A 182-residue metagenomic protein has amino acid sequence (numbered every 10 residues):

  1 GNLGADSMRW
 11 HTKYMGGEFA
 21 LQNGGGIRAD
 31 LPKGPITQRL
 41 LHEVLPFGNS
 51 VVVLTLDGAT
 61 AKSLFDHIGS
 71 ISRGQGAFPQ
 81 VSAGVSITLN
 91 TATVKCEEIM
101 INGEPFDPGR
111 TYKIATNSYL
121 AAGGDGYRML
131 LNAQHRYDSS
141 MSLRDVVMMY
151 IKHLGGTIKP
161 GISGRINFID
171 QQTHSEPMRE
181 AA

Functional and structural regions predicted by a protein language model:
N2-A182: Feature captures C-terminal
